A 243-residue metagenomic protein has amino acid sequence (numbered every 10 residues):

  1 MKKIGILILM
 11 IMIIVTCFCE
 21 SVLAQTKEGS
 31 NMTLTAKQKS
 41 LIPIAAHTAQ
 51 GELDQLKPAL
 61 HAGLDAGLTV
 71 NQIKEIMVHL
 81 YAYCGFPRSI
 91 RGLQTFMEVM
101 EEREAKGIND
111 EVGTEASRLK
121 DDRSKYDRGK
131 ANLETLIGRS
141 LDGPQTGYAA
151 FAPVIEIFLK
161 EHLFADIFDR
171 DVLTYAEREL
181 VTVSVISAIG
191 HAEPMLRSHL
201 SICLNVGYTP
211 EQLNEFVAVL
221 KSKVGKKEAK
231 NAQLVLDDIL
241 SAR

Functional and structural regions predicted by a protein language model:
M1-I8: Bacterial N-terminal signal peptides that target proteins for export
I8-C17: Bacterial N-terminal signal peptides
C19-K37, A49-A66, N71-Q72, F86-Y175 (+3 more regions): Acidic, glycine/proline-rich low-complexity segments that act as flexible tails and inter-domain linkers
Q38-Q50, E177-A192: Amphipathic, charged-and-aliphatic alpha-helical interface segments that function as noncatalytic docking
A192-S201, N214: Short conserved catalytic/interaction loops centered on acidic-Pro-aromatic/His motifs
